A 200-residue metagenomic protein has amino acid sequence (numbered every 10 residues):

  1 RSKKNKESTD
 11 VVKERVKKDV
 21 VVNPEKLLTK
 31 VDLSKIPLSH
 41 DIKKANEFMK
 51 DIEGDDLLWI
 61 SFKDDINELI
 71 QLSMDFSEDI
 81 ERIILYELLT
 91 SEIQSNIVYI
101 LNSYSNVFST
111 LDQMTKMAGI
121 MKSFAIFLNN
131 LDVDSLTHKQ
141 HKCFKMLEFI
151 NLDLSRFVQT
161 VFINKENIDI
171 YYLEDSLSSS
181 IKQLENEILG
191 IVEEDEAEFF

Functional and structural regions predicted by a protein language model:
R1-D56, L136-F200: Structural secondary-structure packing elements that flank or coincide with functional cores
D32-I97, Y104-T110, F200: Long, amphipathic alpha-helical coiled-coil segments characteristic of histidine-phosphotransfer scaffolds
K63, N67-I70, M74-S77, E81 (+5 more regions): Generic detector of well-ordered alpha-helical segments enriched in charged/polar residues, highlighting helical
L69, S95-Y99, S109, K116-G119 (+2 more regions): Non-transmembrane, interaction-prone segments in cytosolic or luminal domains
S77-Q94, M114-Y171: Amphipathic, charged alpha-helical scaffolds that flank and support histidine-based chemistry in signaling
